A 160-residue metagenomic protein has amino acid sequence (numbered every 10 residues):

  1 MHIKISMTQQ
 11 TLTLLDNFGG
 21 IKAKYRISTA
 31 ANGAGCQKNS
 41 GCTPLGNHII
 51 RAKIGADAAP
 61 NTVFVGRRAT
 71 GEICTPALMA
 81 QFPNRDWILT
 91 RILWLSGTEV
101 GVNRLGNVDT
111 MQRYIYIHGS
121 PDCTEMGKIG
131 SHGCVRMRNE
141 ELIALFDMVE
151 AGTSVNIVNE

Functional and structural regions predicted by a protein language model:
M1, R26-S40, I73-M79: N-terminal post-signal-peptidase region of extra-cytosolic proteins
M1-G33: A structural motif detector for short, solvent-exposed N-terminal "entry" segments of globular domains
K4, T13, I49, I92-W94 (+1 more regions): Soluble periplasmic/extracytoplasmic beta-strand elements of cell-envelope proteins
M7-Q9, K22, L45, I88-T90 (+1 more regions): Extracytoplasmic
I21-Y25, H48, R113-I115, V135: Short beta-strand segments
G35-C36, A58-N61: Short, solvent-exposed loop/turn elements at domain surfaces
G35-K53: Short, surface-exposed secondary-structure junctions/capping segments
P60-E160: Exported/periplasmic cell-wall-interacting domains
